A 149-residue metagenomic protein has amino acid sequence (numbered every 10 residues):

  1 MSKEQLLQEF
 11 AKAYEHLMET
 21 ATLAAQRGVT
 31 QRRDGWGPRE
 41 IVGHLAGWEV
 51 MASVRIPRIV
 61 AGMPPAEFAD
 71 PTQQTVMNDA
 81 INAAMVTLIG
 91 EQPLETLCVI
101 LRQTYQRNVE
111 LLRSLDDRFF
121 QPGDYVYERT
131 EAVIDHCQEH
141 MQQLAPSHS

Functional and structural regions predicted by a protein language model:
M1, R32-W36, Q92: Residues at secondary-structure transition points
M1-E15: Extreme N-terminal tail/first-helix region
Q8, R27-D79, V109-S149: Short, contiguous alpha-helical
E9, A13, Q74-R118: Acidic/histidine-rich alpha-helical segments that form the ligand environment of transition-metal centers
M18-E19: Ligand-binding cleft/hinge of the Venus flytrap
